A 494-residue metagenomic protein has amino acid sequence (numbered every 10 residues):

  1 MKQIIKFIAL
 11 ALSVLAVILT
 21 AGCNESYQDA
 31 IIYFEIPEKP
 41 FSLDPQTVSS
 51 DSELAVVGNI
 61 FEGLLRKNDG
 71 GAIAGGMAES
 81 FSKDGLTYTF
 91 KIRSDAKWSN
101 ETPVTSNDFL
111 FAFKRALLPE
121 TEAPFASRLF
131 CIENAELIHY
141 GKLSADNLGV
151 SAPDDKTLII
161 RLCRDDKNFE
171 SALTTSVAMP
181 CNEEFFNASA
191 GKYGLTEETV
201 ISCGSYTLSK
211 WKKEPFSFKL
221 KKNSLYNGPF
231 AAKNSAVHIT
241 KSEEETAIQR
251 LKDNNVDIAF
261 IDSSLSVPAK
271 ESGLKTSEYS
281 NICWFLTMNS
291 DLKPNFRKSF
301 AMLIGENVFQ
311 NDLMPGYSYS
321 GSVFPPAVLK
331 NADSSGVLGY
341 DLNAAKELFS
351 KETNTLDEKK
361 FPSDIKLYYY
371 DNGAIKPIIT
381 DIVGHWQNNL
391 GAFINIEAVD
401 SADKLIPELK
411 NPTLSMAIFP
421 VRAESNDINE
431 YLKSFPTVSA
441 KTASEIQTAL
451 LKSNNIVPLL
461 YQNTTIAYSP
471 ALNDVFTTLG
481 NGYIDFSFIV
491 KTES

Functional and structural regions predicted by a protein language model:
I36-L86, K114, I201: N-terminal lobe/hinge region of extracytoplasmic solute-binding protein
E79-R128: Aromatic- and charge-enriched surface segment that lines or borders ligand/interaction sites
F125-E184: Surface-exposed binding/hinge segments that line and control ligand-binding clefts or catalytic entry sites
L162-A232, E245-T246: Gly/Pro-rich hinge or "lid" segments in bacterial periplasmic/extracellular proteins
K213, E352-V421, T464: Ligand/substrate-recognition segments at binding pockets and active sites
N223-P268: Ligand-site clamp/hinge motif
P294-H385: Append "and occasionally in soluble cytosolic enzymes with long acidic Gly/Pro-rich linkers
I466-S494: Long beta-strand-rich cores associated with HINT superfamily self-processing modules
